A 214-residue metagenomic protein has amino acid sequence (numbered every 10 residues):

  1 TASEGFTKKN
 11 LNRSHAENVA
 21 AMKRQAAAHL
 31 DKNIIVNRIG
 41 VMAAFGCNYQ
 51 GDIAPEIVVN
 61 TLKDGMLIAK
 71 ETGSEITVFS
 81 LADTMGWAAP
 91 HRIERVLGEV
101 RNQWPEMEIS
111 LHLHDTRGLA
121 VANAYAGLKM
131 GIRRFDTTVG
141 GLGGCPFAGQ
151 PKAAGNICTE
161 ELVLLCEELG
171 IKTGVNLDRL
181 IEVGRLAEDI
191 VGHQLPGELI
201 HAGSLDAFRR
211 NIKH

Functional and structural regions predicted by a protein language model:
T1-H214: Catalytic cores and adjacent flexible loops of soluble metabolic enzymes that perform enolate/carbanion chemistry on
